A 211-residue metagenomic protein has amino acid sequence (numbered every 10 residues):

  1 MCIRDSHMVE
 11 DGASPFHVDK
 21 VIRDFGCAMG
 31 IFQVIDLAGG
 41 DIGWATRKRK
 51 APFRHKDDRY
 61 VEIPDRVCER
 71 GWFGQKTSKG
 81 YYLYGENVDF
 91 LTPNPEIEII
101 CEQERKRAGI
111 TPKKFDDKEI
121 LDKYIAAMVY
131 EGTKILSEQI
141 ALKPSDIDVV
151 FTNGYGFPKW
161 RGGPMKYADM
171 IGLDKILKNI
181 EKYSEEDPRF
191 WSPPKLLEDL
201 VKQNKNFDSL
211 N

Functional and structural regions predicted by a protein language model:
M1-N211: N-terminal glycine-rich phosphate-binding loop for ADP-containing cofactors
